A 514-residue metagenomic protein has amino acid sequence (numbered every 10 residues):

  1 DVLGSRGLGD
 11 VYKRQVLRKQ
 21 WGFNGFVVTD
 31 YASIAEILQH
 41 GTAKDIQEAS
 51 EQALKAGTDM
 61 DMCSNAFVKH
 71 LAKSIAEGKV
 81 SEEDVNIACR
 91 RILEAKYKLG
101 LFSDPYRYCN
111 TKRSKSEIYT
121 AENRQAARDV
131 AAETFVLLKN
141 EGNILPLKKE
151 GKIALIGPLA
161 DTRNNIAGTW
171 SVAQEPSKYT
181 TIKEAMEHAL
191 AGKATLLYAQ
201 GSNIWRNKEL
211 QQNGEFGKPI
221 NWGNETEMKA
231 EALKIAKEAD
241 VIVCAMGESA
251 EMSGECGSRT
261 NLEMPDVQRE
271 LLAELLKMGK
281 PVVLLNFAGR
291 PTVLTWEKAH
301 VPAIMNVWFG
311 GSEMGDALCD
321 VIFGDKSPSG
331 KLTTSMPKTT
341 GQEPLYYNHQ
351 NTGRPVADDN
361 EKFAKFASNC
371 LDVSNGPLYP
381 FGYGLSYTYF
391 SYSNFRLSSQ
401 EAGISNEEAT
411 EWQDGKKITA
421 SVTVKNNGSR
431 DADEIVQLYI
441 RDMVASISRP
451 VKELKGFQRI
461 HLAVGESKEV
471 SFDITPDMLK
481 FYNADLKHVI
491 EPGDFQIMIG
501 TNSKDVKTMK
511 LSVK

Functional and structural regions predicted by a protein language model:
D1-Y12: Single conserved hydrophobic/aromatic residue that forms the stacking wall/gate of nucleotide- or nucleobase-binding
R14-K19, F135-E150, T226-V241: Short amphipathic alpha-helices and their capping/turn segments at secondary-structure boundaries
Q15-A131, L385, H461-V464, E469-L479 (+1 more regions): Active-site or pore-adjacent capping/gating segments
F23-G25, A194, M278-V282, V301-P302: A short helix->loop->beta-strand "cap" motif at the edges of active sites that frequently abuts
K73-G168, Q174-K183, E187-K193, L197-I220 (+3 more regions): Secreted, periplasmic, or luminal enzymes acting at the cell surface/secretory milieu
Y119-T120, A199-P281, L285-A299: Hydrophobic helix-and-loop "lid/oligomerization" segment in the mid-to-C-terminal part of catalytic domains
D431-L438, P450, N483-A484: Short, hydrophobic/aromatic beta-strand segments
M443-R459: Short beta-strand and strand-turn-strand segments in soluble, beta-rich domains
